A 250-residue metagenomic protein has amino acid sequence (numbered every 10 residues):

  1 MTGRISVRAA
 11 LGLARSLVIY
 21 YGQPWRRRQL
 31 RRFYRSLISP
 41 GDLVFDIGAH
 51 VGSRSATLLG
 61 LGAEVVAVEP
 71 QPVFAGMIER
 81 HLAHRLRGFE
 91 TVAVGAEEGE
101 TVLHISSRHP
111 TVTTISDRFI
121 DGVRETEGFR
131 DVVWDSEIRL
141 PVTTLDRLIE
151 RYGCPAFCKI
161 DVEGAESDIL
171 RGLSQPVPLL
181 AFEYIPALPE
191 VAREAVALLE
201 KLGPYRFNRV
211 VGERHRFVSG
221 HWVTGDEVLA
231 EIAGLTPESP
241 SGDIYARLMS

Functional and structural regions predicted by a protein language model:
M1-S250: Phosphate/nucleotide-binding beta-alpha loop and adjacent structural elements of enzyme active sites
